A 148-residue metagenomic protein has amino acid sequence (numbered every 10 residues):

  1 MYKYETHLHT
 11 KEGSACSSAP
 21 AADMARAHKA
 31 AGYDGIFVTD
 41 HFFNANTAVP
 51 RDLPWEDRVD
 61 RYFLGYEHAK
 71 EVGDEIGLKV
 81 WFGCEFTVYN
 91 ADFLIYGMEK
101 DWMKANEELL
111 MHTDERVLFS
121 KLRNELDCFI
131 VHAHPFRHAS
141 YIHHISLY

Functional and structural regions predicted by a protein language model:
M1-V117: A metal-dependent hydrolase metal-coordination microenvironment
A30, R123-E125, Y148: Flexible, charged surface loops at secondary-structure boundaries
D92-I95, H138-Y148: Distinct, well-ordered alpha-helical segments
E99-W102, F129, Y148: Glycine-enriched alpha-helix->loop->beta-strand junction motifs that scaffold or abut catalytic
L109-H143: Internal catalytic-core helix/loop-beta-alpha segment that presents or stabilizes conserved functional determinants
